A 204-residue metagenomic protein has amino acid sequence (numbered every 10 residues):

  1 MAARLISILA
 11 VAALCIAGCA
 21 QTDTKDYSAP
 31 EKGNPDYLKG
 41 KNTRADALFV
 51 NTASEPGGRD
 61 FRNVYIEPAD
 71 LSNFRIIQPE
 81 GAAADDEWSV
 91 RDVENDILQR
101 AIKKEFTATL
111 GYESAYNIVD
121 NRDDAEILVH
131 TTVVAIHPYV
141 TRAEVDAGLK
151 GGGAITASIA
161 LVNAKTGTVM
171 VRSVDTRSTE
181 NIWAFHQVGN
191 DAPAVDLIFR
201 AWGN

Functional and structural regions predicted by a protein language model:
M1-I8: Bacterial N-terminal signal peptides that target proteins for export
C15-G18: C-terminal motif of bacterial Sec signal peptides marking the signal peptidase cleavage site
A20-R100: A structural "domain/chain start" motif
T22, P30-G40, P56-G57, G151 (+4 more regions): Intrinsically disordered, low-complexity linear regions
P68-F74, V133-P138, T176-R177: Generic short beta-strand segments
D85-R91, K165-N204: Short secondary-structure boundary motifs at beta->alpha junctions and helix caps
Q99, K103-T107, D196-G203: Extracytoplasmic/secreted envelope proteins and their assembly/folding machinery, especially bacterial periplasmic
A108, Y112-T168, E180-G189: Surface-exposed short loop/turn segments
